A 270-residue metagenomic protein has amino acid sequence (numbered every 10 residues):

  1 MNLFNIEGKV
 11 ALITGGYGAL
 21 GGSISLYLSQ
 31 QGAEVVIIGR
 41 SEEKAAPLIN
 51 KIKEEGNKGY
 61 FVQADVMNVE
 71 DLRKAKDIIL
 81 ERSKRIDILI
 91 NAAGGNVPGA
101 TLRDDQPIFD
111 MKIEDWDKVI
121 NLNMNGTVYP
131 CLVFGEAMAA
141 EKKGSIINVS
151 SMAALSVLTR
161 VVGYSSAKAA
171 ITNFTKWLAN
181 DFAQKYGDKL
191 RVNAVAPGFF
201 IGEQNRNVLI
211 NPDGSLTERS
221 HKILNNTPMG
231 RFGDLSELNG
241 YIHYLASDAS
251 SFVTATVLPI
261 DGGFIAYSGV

Functional and structural regions predicted by a protein language model:
N2, S156, I242-H243, T254-V270: Short C-terminal tail/terminal secondary-structure segment of NAD(P)H-dependent dehydrogenase/reductase domains
Y17-G18, S41: Conserved glycine-rich cofactor-binding loop
A33-P47: Conserved glycine-rich Rossmann-like NAD(P)H-binding loop of the short-chain dehydrogenase/reductase
A100-D117, I223: Substrate-binding pocket helix/loop in short-chain dehydrogenase/reductase
C131, A167-A170, T175: Active-site helix of classical SDR
S151: Residue(s) in the substrate-gating loop at a strand-loop-helix junction that position the organic substrate next
Y186, R191, V253-A255: Short, small/polar-rich loop/turn modules that mediate ligand/substrate recognition or access, typified
